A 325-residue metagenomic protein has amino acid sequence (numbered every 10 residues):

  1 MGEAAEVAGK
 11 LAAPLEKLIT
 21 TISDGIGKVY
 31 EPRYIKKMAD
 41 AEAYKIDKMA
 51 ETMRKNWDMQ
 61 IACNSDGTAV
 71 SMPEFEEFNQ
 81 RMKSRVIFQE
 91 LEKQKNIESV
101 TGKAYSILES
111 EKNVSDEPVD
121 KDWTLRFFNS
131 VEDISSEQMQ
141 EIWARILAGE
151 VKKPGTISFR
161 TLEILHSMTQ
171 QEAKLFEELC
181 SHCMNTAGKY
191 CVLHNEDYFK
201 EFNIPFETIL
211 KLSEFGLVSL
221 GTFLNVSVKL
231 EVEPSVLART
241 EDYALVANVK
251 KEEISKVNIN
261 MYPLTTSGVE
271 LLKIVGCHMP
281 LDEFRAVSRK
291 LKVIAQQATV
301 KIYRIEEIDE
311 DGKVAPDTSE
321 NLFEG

Functional and structural regions predicted by a protein language model:
M1-G9: Long, low-complexity
A8, E51, R289-G325: Extended, compositionally biased alpha-helical segments that mediate assembly or anchoring
L18-K152: Eukaryotic partner-binding/assembly regions in large regulatory complexes
Q140-C183: Short alpha-helical segments that sit at the start of domains
L179-L210: Short acidic, hydrophobic short linear motifs in intrinsically disordered regions
Y198-L245: Short amphipathic alpha-helical interaction segments
V228-K290: Short, amphipathic alpha-helical interaction segments positioned at domain boundaries
